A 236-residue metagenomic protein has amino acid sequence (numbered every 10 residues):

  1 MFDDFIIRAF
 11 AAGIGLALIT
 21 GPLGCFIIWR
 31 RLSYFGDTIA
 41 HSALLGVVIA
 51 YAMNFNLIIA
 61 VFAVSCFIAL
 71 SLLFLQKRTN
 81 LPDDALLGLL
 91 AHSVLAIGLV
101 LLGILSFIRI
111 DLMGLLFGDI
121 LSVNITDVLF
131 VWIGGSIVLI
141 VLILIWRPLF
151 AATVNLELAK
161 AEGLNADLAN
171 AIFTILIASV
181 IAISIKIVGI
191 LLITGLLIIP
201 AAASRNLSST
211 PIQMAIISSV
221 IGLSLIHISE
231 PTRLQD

Functional and structural regions predicted by a protein language model:
M1-L18: Membrane-interfacial amphipathic/re-entrant helices at transmembrane-helix boundaries
I7-R8, T79, L87-R147: Transmembrane helix-bundle core of multi-pass membrane transporters and related energy-transducing complexes
F10-G15, I58-A63, G88-L89, V128-I133 (+2 more regions): Hydrophobic alpha-helical transmembrane segments
T20-G24, G36-A52, F67-L72, V94 (+2 more regions): Hydrophobic alpha-helical segments within and immediately flanking transmembrane helices of multi-pass membrane proteins
T20-S33, A69-P82, W146-L156, A201-T210: C-terminal ends of transmembrane helices
I28-G46, I58-I59, L81-L90, N155 (+2 more regions): Short, non-helical or kinked segments that cap or interrupt transmembrane helices
V128-L197: Helix-loop-helix "hairpin" substructures at the membrane interface of multi-pass membrane proteins
I226-D236: Single conserved hydrophobic/aromatic residue that forms the stacking wall/gate of nucleotide- or nucleobase-binding
